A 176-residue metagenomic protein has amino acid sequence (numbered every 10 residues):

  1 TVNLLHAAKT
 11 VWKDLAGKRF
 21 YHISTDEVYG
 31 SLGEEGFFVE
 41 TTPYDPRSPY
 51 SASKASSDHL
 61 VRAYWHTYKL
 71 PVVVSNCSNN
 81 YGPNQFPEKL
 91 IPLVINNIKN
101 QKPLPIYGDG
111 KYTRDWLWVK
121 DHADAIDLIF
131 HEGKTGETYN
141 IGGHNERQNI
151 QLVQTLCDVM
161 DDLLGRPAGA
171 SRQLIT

Functional and structural regions predicted by a protein language model:
T1-N80, N100, K120-A123, Q154 (+1 more regions): N-terminal Rossmann-like NAD(P)+-binding domain of SDR-like oxidoreductases, especially those catalyzing
T25-V28, N79-Q85, K111, H131 (+1 more regions): Active-site proximal helix/loop that lines the substrate pocket of Rossmann-like NAD(P)-dependent oxidoreductase domains
E35-G36, P87-I95: A glycine/serine/threonine-rich, flexible loop-to-helix segment that serves as the NAD(P) cofactor-binding "lid"
F37-F38, Y44, Y64, Q85-F86 (+3 more regions): Tryptophan-centric aromatic hotspots in well-structured domains and transmembrane helices
A52, Q85-F86, L117, H144: Residues that cap or flank secondary-structure elements
T67-P71, P87-E88, E132-G133: Short coil/turn segments at alpha/beta junctions that flank glycine-rich nucleotide-binding fingerprints
P92, N96-T176: C-terminal substrate-binding subdomain of Rossmann-fold SDR/epimerase-dehydratase oxidoreductases
